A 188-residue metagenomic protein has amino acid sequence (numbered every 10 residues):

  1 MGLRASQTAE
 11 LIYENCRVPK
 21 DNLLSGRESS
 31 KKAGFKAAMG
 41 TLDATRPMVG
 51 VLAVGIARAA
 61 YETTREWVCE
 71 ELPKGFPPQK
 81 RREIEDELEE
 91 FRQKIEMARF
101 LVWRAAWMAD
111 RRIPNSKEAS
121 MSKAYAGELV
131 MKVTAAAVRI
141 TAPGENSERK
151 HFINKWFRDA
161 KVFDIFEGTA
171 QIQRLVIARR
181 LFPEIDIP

Functional and structural regions predicted by a protein language model:
M1-E96, F163, R179, P188: Glycine-rich beta->alpha junctions and the first turn(s) of the following alpha-helix
A5, M131, W156-R158: A structural signal for short secondary-structure junctions
K31-F35, Y61, R81, V102 (+5 more regions): Alpha-helix initiation and N-capping motif
M39-G40, T141-P188: Glycine-rich phosphate/cofactor-binding loops in nucleotide/flavin-utilizing enzymes
A44-V51, S116, S120, A124 (+2 more regions): Short, conserved micro-motifs enriched in small and acidic residues
A53, A60, V133-T134, R174: Hydrophobic/aromatic residues in alpha-helical transmembrane segments
R65-F76, R92, E96-A126, M131-E148: C-terminal helix-coil-helix/basic helical segment that borders enzyme active sites and/or dimer interfaces and provides
E83-E87, N115-S122, R158-D164: Short beta-alpha connecting loops at secondary-structure transitions that line or flank enzyme active sites
